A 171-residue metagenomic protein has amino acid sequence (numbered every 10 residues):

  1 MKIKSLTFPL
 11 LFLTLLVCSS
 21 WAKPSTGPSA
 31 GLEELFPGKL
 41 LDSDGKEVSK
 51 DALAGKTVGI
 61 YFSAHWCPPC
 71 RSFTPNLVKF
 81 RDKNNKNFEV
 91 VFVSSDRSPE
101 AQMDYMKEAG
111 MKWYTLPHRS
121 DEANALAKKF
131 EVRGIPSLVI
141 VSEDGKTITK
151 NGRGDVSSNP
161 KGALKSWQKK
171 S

Functional and structural regions predicted by a protein language model:
M1-A22: N-terminal export/membrane-targeting signals
L15-G38: N-proximal helix/coil linker or "cap" segments that precede and/or mark the start of modular domains
P37-V58: A short beta-strand-turn-helix
K56, S63-W66, G134: Short pre-active-site segment immediately N-terminal to redox-active cysteine/selenocysteine motifs in thiol-based
F62-K79: Conserved redox-active cysteine motifs that mediate thiol-disulfide chemistry, especially di-cysteine Cys-X(1-2)-Cys
K86-A101, M111-E122: Thiol-based oxidoreductase modules, predominantly thioredoxin-like and allied folds used for disulfide exchange
E108-V141: Short, internal strand/loop/helix patches that form the active-site neighborhood or redox-interaction surface
K129, R133-S171: Non-catalytic, surface beta->alpha helical segment in thiol-disulfide oxidoreductase systems
